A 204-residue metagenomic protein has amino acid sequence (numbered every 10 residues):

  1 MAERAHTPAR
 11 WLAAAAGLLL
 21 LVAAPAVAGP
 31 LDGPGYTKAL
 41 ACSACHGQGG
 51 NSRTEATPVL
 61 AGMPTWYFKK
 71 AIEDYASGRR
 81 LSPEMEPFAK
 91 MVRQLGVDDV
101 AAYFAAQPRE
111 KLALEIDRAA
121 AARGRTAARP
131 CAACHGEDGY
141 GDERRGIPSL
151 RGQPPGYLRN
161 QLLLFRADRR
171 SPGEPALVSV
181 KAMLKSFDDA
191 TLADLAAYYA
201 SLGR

Functional and structural regions predicted by a protein language model:
A2-A15: Bacterial N-terminal signal peptides that target proteins for export
A13-A23: Bacterial N-terminal signal peptides
A28-G49, L112, I116-Y140, Q153-P154: Sequence/structural segment immediately N-terminal to covalent heme-attachment motifs in c-type and related
D32, T37-S77: The feature marks the first
A39-C42, T57, T65, S82 (+4 more regions): Disulfide-stabilized extracellular ectodomain repeats and their linkers
R53-V59, Y75-P108, L112-D117, R144-S149 (+1 more regions): Axial heme c-ligation environment in periplasmic c-type cytochrome domains
